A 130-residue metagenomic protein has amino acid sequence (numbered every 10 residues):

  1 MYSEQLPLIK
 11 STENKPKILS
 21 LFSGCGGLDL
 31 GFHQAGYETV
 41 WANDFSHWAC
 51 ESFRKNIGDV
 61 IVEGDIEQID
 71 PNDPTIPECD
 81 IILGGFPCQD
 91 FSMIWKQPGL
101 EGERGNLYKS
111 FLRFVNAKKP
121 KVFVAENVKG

Functional and structural regions predicted by a protein language model:
M1-G130: Conserved active-site and SAM-binding loop architecture of S-adenosyl-L-methionine-dependent nucleic-acid
